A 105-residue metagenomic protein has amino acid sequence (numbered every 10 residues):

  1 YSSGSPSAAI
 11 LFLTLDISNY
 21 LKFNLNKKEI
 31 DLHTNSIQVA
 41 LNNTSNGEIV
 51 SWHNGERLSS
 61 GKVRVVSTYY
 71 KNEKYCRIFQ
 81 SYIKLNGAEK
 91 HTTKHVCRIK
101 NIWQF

Functional and structural regions predicted by a protein language model:
Y1-H33: Short, low-complexity, glycine-enriched hydrophobic/amphipathic alpha-helices that associate with lipid bilayers
A8, K94-R98: Short linear motifs in low-complexity, proline-biased tails and propeptides
L25-T93: Amphipathic, membrane-inserting segments
R98-F105: Short beta-strand edge/turn micro-motifs at domain boundaries
